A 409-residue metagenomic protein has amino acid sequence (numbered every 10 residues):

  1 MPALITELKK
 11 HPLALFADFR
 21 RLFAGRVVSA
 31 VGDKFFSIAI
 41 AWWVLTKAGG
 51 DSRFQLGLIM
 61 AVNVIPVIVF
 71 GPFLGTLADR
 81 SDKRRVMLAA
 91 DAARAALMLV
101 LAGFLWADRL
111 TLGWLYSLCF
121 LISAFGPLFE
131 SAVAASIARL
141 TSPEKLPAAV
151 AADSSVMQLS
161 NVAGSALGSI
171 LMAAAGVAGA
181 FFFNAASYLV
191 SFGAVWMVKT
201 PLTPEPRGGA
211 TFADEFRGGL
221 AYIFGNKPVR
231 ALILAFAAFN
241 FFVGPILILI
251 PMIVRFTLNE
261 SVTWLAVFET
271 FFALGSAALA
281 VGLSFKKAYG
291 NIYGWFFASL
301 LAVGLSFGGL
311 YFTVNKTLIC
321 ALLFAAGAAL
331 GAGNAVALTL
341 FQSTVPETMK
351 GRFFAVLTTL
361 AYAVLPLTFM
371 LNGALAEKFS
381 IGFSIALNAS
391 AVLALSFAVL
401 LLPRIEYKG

Functional and structural regions predicted by a protein language model:
M1-A14, L402-G409: Intrinsic disorder in cytosolic terminal tails and internal cytosolic loops of multi-pass membrane transporters
I5-I65, A221, G225-F272: Helix-loop boundary and gating motifs at the non-cytosolic
H11-A17, L105-R109, R207-G208, L220-N226 (+2 more regions): Helix-boundary and loop/linker segments of multi-pass membrane transporters
R20-I38, M60-L97, W114-A173, A231 (+5 more regions): Substrate-agnostic recognition of the 12-TM MFS/MFS-like secondary transporter fold
A39-G50, L101-A107, A163-F183, M252 (+2 more regions): Transmembrane alpha-helix termini and helix-breaking/packing motifs in multi-pass membrane transporters
I59, V69, R80, V86 (+6 more regions): C-terminal transmembrane bundle of multi-pass solute transporters/carriers
L112-S123, A148-T203, T263-L274, L371 (+1 more regions): Hydrophobic alpha-helical transmembrane segments
K145, W196-A221: Flexible cytoplasmic inter-helical loops of multi-pass small-molecule transporters
